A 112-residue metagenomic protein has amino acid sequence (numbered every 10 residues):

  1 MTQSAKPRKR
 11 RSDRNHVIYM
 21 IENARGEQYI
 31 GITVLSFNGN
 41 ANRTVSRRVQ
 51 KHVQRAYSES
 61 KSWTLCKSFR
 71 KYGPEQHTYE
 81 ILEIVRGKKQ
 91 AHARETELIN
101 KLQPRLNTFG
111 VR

Functional and structural regions predicted by a protein language model:
M1-R43, Q90-A93: GIY-YIG nuclease catalytic motif and its immediate N-terminal context
V34-R86: Conserved short loop/helix modules at catalytic or binding sites in compact beta-alpha or helix-hairpin-helix contexts
H52-R55, E97-K101: Conserved short hydrophobic interaction patches
G87-K88, H92-E95, I99-N100: A short, charged, amphipathic alpha-helix used as a generic interaction element across diverse proteins
L102-R112: Coupling/hinge elements of helicase-like and P-loop NTPase modules
